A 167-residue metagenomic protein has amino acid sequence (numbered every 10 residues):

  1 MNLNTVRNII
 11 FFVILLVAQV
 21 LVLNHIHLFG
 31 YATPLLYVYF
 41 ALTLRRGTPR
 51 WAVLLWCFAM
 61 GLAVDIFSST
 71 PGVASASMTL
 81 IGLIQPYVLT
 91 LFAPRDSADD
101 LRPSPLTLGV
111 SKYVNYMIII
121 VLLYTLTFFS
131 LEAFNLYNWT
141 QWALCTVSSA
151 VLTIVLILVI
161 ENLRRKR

Functional and structural regions predicted by a protein language model:
M1-R167: Terminal, non-globular segments
